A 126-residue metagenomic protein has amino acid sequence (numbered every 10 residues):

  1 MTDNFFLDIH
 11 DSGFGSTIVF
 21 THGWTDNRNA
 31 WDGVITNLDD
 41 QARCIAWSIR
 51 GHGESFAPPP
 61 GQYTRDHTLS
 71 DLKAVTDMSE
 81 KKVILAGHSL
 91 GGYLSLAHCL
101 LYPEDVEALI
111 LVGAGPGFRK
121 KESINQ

Functional and structural regions predicted by a protein language model:
M1-V19, D39-R43, S79-K82, E107 (+1 more regions): Alpha/beta-hydrolase fold catalytic core
F5-S12, I45-A86: Active-site loop/oxyanion-hole signature of alpha/beta-hydrolase fold enzymes
G23-G33, C44: Serine-hydrolase catalytic-loop signature spanning alpha/beta hydrolases and amidase-signature enzymes
T25, I49-G53, P116: Alpha/beta-hydrolase active-site loop signature
A30-D32, S55-G61, K120-S123: Conserved catalytic-core motifs of eukaryotic protein kinase domains, centered on the activation segment
G87-G91, S95: Gly/Ala-rich beta-loop-alpha elbow adjacent to hydrolase catalytic centers
L96-L101, V106-Q126: Flexible "cap/lid" loop of the alpha/beta hydrolase fold
